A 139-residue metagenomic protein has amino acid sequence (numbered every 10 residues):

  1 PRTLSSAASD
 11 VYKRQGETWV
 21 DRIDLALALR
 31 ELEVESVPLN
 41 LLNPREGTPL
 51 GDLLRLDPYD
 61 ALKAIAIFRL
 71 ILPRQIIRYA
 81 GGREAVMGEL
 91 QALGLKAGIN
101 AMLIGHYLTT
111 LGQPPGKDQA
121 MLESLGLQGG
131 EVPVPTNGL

Functional and structural regions predicted by a protein language model:
P1, D24-L27, M121: Low-complexity, compositionally biased segments
P1-A8, Y12: Single conserved hydrophobic/aromatic residue that forms the stacking wall/gate of nucleotide- or nucleobase-binding
K13-A26: Active-site glycine- and acidic-residue-rich loops that bind and position anionic ligands or nucleotide-like cofactors
R30-L139: Auxiliary Fe-S-binding modules of radical SAM enzymes
